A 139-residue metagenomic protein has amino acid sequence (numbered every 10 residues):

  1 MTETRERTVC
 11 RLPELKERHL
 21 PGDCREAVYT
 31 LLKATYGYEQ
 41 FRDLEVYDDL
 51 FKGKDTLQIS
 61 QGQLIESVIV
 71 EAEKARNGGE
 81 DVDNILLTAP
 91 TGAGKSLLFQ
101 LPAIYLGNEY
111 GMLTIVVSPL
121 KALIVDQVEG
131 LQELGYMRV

Functional and structural regions predicted by a protein language model:
M1-V139: N-terminal helicase ATP-binding lobe
